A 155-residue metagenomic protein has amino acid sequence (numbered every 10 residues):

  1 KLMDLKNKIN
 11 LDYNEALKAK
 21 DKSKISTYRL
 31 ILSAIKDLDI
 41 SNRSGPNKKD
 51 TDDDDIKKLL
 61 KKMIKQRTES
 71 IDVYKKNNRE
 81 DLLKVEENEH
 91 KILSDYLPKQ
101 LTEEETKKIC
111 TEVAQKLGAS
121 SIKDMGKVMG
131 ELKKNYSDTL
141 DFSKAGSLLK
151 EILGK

Functional and structural regions predicted by a protein language model:
M3-K155: Charged, compositionally biased, marginally structured helical/coil segments
